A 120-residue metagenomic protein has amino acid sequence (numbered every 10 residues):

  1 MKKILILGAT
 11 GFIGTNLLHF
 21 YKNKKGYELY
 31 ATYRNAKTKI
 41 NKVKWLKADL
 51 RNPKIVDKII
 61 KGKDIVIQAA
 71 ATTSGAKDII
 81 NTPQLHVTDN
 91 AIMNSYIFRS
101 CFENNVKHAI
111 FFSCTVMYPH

Functional and structural regions predicted by a protein language model:
K2-K24: N-terminal Rossmann NAD(P)H-binding glycine-rich loop of SDR-like oxidoreductase domains
K3, D64-I65, H108: Structural motif
T10, T73-S74, T115-P119: Active-site segment of SDR-like NAD(P)-dependent oxidoreductases
T32-K37, L50: N-terminal Rossmann-fold cofactor-binding loop
I40-N52: Rossmann-fold cofactor-recognition segment
L50-D89, S100-E103: NAD(P)H-binding glycine-rich loop region in Rossmannoid oxidoreductase-like domains and their noncatalytic homologs
Q68, S95-H120: Conserved Rossmann-fold NAD(P)-dependent oxidoreductase catalytic core, especially the SDR/UDP-sugar
